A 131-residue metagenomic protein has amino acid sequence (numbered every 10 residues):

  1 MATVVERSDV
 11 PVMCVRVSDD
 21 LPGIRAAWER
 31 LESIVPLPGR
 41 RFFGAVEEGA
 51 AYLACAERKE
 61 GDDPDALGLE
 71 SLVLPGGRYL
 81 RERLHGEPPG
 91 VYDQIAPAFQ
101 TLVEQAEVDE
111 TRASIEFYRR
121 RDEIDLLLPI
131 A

Functional and structural regions predicted by a protein language model:
M1-A131: A solvent-exposed interaction/effector surface
